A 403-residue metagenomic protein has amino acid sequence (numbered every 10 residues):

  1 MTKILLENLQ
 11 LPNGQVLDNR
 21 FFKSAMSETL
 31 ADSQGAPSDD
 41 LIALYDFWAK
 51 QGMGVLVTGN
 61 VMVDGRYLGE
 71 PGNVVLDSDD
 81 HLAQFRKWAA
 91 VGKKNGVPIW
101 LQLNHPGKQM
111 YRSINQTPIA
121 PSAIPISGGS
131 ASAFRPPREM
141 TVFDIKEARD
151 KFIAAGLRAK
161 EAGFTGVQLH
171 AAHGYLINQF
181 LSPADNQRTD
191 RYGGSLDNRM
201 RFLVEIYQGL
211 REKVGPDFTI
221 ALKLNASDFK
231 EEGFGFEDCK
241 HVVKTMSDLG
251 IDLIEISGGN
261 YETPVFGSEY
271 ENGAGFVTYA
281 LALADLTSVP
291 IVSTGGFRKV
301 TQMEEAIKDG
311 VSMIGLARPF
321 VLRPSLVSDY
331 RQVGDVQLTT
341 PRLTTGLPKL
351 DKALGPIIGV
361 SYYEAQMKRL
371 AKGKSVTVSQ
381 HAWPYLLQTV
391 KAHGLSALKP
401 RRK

Functional and structural regions predicted by a protein language model:
M1-K403: Flavin-dependent oxidoreductase catalytic cores
